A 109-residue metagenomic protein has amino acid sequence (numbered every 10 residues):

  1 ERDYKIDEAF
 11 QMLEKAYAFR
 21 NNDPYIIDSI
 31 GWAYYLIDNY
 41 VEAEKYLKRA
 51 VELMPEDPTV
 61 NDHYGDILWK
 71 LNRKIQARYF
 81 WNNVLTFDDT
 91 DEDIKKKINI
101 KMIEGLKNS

Functional and structural regions predicted by a protein language model:
E1-R2, L36, K70, E104-N108: Register position in tetratricopeptide repeats
R2-K15, I37-R49, N72-F80: Structural signature of tandem alpha-helical TPR/SEL1-like repeats, specifically the intra-repeat loop/turn
Y4, I75-S109: Terminal, low-structured helical/coil segments at or just beyond the last alpha-helical repeat
S29, H63, K97-K101: Canonical tetratricopeptide repeat
